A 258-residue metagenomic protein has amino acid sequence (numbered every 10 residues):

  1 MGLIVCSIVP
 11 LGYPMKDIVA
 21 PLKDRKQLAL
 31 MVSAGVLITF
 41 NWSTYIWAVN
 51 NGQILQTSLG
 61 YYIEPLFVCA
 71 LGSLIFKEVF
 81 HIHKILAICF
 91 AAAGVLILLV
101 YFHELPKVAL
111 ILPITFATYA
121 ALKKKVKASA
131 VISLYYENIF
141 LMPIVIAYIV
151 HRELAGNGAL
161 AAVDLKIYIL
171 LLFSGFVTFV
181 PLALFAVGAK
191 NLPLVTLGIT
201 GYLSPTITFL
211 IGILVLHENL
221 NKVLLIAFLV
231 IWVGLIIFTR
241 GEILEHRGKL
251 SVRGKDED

Functional and structural regions predicted by a protein language model:
M1-F40, T115, Y136-E153, V233: Transmembrane alpha-helices of multi-pass small-molecule transport proteins
V5, V9, H103-N157, G248-D258: Transmembrane alpha-helical segments that form core, pore/gating elements of small-molecule transporters/exporters
M15-F40, T44, K107-I111, A159-V180 (+3 more regions): Loop-to-transmembrane-helix transition segments
D17-A20, V49-Q53, A93-L96, V100 (+2 more regions): Membrane-interface helix termini and inter-helical loops of multi-pass transporters
W47, E64-H83, T206-L225: C-terminal transmembrane-helix exit sites in multi-pass transporters
S58-I63, A130-F140, F179-L214: Helix-helix packing/entry segments at the starts of transmembrane helices
H83-L99, L112, V223-E242: Hydrophobic transmembrane alpha-helices of multi-pass small-molecule transport proteins
Y202-D258: C-terminal-most transmembrane helix of multi-pass membrane proteins
